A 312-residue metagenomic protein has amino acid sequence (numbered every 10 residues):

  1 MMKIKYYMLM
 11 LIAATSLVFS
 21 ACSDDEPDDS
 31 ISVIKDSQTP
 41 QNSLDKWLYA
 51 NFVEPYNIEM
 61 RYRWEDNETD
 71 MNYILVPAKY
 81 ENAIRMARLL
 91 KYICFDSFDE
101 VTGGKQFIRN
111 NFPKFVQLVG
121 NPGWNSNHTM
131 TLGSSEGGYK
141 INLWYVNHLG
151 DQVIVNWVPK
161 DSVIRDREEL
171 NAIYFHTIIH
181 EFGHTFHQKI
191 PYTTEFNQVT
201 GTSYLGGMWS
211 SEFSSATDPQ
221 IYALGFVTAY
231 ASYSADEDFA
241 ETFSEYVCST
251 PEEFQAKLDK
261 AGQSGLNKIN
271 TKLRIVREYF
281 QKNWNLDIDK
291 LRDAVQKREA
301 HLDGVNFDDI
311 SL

Functional and structural regions predicted by a protein language model:
M1-L9: Bacterial N-terminal signal peptides that target proteins for export
L17-A21: C-terminal motif of bacterial Sec signal peptides marking the signal peptidase cleavage site
S23-G103, F107, S264-L312: Acidic/polar, low-complexity intrinsically disordered N-terminal segments immediately downstream of a Sec signal
P27, I84-N147: Auxiliary, metal-adjacent structural segments of Zn-dependent hydrolase domains
N72-Y80, D151-I154, K160-E169, I173 (+2 more regions): Second-shell loop/turn segments in exported
L143, V158-T193, A240: Active-site recognition of the HExxH zinc-binding catalytic motif
F175-I221: Acidic, glycine-rich loop-and-strand cores that form catalytic or ligand-binding grooves in diverse globular domains
Y204-W284, D289, K297-L312: Metalloprotease/metallohydrolase-associated module, dominated by Zn2+-dependent proteases
